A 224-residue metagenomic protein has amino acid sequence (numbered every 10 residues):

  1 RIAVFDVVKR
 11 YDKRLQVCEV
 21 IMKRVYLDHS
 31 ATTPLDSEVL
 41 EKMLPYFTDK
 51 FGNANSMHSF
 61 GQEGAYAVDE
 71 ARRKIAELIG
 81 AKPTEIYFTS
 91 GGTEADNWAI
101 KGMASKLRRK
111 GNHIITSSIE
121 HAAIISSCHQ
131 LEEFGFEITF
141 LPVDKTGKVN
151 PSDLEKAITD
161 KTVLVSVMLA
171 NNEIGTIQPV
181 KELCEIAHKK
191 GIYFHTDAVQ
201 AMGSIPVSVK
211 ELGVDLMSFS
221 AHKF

Functional and structural regions predicted by a protein language model:
R1-I21: N-terminal amphipathic/basic-hydrophobic helices that include classical n-h-c signal peptides and signal-anchor
L15-F224: Pyridoxal 5′-phosphate
